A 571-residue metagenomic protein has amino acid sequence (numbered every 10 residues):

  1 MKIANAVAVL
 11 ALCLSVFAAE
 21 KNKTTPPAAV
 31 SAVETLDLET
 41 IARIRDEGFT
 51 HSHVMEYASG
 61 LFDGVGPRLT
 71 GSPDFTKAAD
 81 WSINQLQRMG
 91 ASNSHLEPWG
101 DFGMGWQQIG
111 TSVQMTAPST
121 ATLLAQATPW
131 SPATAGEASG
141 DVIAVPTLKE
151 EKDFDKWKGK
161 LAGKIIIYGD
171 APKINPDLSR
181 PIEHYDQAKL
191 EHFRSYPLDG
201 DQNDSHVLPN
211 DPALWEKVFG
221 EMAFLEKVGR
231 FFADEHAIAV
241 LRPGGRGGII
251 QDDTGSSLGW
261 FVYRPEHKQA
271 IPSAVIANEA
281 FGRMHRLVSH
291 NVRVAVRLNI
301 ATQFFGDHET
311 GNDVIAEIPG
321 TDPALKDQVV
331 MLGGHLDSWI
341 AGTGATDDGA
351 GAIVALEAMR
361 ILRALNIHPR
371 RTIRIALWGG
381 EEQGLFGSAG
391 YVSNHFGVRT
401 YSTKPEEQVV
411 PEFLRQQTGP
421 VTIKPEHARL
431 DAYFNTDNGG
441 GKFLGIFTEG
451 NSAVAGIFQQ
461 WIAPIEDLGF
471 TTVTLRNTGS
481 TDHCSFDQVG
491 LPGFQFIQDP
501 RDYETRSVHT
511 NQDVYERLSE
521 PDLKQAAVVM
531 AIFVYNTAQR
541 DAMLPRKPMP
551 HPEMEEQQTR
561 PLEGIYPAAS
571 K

Functional and structural regions predicted by a protein language model:
N5-S15: Bacterial N-terminal signal peptides
K21-D37, S59, D63-H206: Noncatalytic luminal/extracellular "stalk/propeptide" segments of secretory-pathway proteins
A32-S72, D252-D253, W260, D337-S338 (+2 more regions): N-terminal capping segment at the start of a domain
T40, S131-D155, W260-A345, R360-R370: Soluble metallo-hydrolase cores and metallopeptidase-like ectodomains found primarily in the secretory/periplasmic
I41-F49, D63-D74, T111, P129 (+13 more regions): Second-shell loop/turn segments in exported
T120-T122, A135-G140, K149, G159 (+7 more regions): Metal-dependent peptidase/peptidase-like ectodomains
D204, P209-K217, E221-M222, E226-G229 (+6 more regions): Active-site-adjacent substrate-binding region of metalloamidase/peptidase-like peptide-processing proteins
D204-H206, P212, G220, F224-L225 (+4 more regions): Loop-rich non-cytosolic ectodomains and luminal regions
